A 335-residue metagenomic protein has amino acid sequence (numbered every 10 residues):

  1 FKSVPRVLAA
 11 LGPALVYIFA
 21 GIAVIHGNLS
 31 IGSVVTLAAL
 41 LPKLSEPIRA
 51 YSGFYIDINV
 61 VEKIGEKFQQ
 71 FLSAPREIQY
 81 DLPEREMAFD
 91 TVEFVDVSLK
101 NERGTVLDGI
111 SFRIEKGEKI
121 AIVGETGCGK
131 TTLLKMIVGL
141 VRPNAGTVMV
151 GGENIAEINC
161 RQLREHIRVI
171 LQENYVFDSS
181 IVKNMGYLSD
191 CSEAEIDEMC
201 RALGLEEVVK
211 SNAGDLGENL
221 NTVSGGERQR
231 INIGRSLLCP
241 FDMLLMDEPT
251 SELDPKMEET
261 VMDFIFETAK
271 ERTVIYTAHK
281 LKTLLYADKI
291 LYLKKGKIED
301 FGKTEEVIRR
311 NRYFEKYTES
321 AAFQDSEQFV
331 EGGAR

Functional and structural regions predicted by a protein language model:
F1-A38: A hydrophobic transmembrane-helix motif
L44-F71: Cytosolic ends of transmembrane helices, especially the final helix of ABC transmembrane type-1 domains
V138: Helix-to-loop junction immediately C-terminal to a conserved catalytic motif
N174-E218, P240, Y313-K316: Conserved "ABC signature" C-loop
L205-I231, P240, Q324-G333: ABC-fold ATPase nucleotide-binding domain signature/coupling loops
L244-E248: Catalytic Walker B motif of ABC-type/P-loop ATPase nucleotide-binding domains
L285-R335: C-terminal portion of ABC ATPase nucleotide-binding domains
